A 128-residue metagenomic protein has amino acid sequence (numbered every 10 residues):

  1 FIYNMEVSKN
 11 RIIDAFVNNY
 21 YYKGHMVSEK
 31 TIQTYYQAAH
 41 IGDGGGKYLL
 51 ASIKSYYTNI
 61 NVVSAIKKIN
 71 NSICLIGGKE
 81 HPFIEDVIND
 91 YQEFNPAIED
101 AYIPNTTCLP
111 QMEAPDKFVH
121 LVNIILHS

Functional and structural regions predicted by a protein language model:
Y3-K67: Conserved alpha/beta-hydrolase catalytic His-Asp/Glu region
I12, G45, F83, K117-F118: Short phosphate-engaging motifs
F16, Y35, L49, L75-G78 (+2 more regions): Generic structural signal for small/hydrophobic residues in well-ordered secondary structure, especially within
N18-K23, A51, E80-V87, V122-L126: A general structural signal for short secondary-structure boundary/capping elements
T31, N61-V62, D86-I88, A114: Residues at alpha-helix caps and immediate loop-helix transition turns in enzyme cores, especially N- and C-cap
T58, P82, C108-Q111: Nucleotide-sugar-dependent glycosyltransferase donor-binding/catalytic pocket residues
K68-T106: Conserved loop-alpha-helix segment in the C-terminal half of the alpha/beta-hydrolase fold that carries the catalytic
N95-S128: Catalytic active-site module of serine/aspartate enzymes centered on a nucleophile-bearing elbow/loop
